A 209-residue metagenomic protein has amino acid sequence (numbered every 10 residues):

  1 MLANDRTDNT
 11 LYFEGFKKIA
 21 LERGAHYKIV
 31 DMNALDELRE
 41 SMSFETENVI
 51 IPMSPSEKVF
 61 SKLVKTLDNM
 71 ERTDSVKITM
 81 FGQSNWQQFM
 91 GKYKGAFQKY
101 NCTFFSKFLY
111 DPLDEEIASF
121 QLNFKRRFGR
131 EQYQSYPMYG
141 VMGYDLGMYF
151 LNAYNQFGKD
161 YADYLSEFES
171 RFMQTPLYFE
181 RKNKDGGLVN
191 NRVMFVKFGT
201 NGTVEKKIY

Functional and structural regions predicted by a protein language model:
M1-Y209: Extracytosolic ligand-binding ectodomains
